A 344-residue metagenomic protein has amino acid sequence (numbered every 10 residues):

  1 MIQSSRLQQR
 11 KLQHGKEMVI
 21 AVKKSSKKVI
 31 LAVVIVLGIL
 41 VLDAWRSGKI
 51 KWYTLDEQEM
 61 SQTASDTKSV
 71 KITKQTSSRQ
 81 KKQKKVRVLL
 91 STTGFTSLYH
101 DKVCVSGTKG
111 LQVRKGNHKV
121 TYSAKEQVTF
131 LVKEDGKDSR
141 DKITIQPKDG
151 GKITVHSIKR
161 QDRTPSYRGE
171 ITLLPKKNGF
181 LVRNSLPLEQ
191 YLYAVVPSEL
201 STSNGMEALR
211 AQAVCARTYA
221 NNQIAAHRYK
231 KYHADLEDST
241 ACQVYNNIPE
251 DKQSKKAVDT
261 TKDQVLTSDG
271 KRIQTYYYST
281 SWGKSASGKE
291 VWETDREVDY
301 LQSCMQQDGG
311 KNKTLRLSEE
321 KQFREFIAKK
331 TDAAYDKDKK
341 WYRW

Functional and structural regions predicted by a protein language model:
I2-W344: Conserved, single-site charged/polar hotspot
